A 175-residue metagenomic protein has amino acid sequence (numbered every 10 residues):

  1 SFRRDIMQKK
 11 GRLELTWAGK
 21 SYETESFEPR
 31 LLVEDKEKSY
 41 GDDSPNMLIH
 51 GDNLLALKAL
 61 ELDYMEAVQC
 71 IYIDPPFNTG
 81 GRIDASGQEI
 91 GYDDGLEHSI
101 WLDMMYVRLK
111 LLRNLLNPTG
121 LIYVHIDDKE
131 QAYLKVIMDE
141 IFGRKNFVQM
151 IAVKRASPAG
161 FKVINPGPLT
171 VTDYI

Functional and structural regions predicted by a protein language model:
S1-Y72, F77-V107: DnaQ-like (DEDDh/DEDDy) 3′-5′ exonuclease domain used for proofreading and 3′-end trimming on nucleic acids
L55-A56, F77-R82, K129-Y133, A156-F161: Flexible loop/turn segments at secondary-structure boundaries
A59-L60, L111, V163-N165: Generic recognition of flexible, low-complexity loop/linker segments
E66, K145, T170: Structured loop/turn residues at beta-strand edges in well-structured enzyme cores
G80-Q88, L134-V136, M150, K162-V163: Short, solvent-exposed loop/turn and secondary-structure capping segments
G87, N117, L169-D173: Short, solvent-exposed loop/turn segments at the edges of secondary structure
H98-A152: Conserved Class I SAM-dependent methyltransferase catalytic core
A156, V163-I175: Polar, glycine-rich mid-to-C-terminal structural blocks that act as macromolecule-binding/assembly scaffolds
